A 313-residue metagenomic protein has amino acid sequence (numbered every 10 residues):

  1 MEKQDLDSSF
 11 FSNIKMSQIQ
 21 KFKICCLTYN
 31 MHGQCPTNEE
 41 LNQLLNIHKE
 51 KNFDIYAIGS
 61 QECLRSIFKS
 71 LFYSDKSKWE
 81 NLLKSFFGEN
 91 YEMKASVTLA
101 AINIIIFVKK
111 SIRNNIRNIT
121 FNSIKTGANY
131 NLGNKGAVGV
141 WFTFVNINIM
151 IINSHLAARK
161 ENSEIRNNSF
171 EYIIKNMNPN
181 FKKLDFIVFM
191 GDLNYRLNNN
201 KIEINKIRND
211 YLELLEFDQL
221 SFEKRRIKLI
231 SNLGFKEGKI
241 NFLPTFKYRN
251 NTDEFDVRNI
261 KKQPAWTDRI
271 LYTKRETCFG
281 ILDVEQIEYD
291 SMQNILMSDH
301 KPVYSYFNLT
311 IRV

Functional and structural regions predicted by a protein language model:
M1-I105, N162, F170, V303 (+1 more regions): N-terminal, active-site-proximal structural segment of metallo-dependent hydrolase catalytic domains
L6, R65-A157: Structured beta-strand-rich core segments of catalytic domains in phosphoester-bond hydrolases
F10-K15, N38-N46, S70, N90-K94 (+8 more regions): Eukaryotic intrinsically disordered and solvent-exposed regulatory patches
Q20-L27, K51-G59, E89, A101-N103 (+8 more regions): Core residues of folded domains in eukaryotic genome-function proteins
H32-C35, L64, S111-R113, N146-N148 (+4 more regions): Residues that cap or initiate secondary-structure elements
N38-Q43, K69-Y73, N118-N122, G133-K135 (+4 more regions): Short coil/turn segments at secondary-structure boundaries
K78-E89, F144, S154, E161-V313: Catalytic lobes of large eukaryotic enzymes
